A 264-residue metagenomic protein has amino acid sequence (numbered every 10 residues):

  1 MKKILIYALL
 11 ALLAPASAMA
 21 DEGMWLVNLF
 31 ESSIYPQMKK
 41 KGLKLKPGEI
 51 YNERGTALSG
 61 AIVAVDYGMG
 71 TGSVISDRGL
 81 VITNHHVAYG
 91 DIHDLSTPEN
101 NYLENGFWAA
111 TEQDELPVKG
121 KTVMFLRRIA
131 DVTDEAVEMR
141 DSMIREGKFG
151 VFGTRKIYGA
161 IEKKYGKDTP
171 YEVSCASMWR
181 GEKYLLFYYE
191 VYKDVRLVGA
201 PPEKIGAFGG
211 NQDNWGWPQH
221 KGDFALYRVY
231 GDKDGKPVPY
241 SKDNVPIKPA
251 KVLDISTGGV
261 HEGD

Functional and structural regions predicted by a protein language model:
K2, A8, P15-D264: Terminal presequence/propeptide segments associated with secretion/organelle targeting and zymogen/polyprotein
